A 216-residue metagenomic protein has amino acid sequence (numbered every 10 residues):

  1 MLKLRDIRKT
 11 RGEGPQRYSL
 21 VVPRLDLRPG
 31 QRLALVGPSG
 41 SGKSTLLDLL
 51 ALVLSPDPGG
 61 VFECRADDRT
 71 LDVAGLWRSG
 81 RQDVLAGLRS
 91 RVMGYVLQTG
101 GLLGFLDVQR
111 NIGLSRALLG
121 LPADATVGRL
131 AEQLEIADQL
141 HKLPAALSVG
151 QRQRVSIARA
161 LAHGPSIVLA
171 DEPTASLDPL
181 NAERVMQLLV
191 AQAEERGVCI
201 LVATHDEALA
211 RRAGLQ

Functional and structural regions predicted by a protein language model:
R69-G94: ABC ATPase NBD coupling module
D124-Q139: Conserved ABC ATPase "signature" region
L143-Q153: Conserved ABC ATPase signature
I157: Hydrophobic anchor residue at the start of the ABC signature
A162-S166: A short, proline-enriched helix->beta-strand linker immediately N-terminal to the Walker B motif in ABC-type P-loop
V168-D171: Catalytic Walker B motif of ABC-type/P-loop ATPase nucleotide-binding domains
P179-N181: Helix N-cap at the start of a conserved alpha-helix in ABC-type nucleotide-binding domains
